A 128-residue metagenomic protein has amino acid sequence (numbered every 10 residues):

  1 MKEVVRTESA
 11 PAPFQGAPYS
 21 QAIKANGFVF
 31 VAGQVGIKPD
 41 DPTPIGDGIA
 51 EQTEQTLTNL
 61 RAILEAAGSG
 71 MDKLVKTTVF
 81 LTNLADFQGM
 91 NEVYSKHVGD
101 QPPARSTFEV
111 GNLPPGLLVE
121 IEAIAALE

Functional and structural regions predicted by a protein language model:
M1-T58, A62-V75, L81-E128: N-terminal presequence-like segments and the immediate start of the first folded domain
